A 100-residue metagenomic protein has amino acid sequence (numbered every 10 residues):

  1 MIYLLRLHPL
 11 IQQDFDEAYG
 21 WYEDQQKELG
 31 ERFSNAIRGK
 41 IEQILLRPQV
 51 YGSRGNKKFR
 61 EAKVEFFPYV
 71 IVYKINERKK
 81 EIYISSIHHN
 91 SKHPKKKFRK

Functional and structural regions predicted by a protein language model:
M1, K58, K80-Y83: Residue-level signal for beta-strand positions within conserved beta-sheet cores that form or flank
M1-S34: Arg/Lys-rich, positively charged N-terminal/basic patches that mediate binding to nucleic acids
G20, K27, E42, L46-V50 (+2 more regions): Generic structural signal for secondary-structure transition and capping sites
E31, G52-R54, K96: Short, hydrophobic secondary-structure boundary micro-motifs
G39, L46-R78: Basic/aromatic recognition patch in beta-strand/loop cores that engages polyanionic ligands
K74-K100: Enriched for short, Lys/Arg-rich terminal
